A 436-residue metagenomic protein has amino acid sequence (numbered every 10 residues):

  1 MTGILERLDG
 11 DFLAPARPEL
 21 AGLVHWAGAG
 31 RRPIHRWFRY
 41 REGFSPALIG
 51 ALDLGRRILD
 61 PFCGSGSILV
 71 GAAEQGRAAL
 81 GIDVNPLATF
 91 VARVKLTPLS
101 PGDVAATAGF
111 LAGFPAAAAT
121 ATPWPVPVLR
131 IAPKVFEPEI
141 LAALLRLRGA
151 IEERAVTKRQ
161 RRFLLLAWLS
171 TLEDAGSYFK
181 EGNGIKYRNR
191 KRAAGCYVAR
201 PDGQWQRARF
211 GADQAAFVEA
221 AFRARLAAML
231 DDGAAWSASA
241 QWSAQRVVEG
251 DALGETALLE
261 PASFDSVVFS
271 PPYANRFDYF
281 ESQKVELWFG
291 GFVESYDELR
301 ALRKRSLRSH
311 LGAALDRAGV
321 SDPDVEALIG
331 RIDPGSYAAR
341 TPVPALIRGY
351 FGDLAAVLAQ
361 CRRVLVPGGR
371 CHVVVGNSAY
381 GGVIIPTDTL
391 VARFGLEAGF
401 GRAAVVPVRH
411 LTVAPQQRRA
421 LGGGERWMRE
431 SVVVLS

Functional and structural regions predicted by a protein language model:
R7-L54, Q75, L80-E326, P334 (+5 more regions): Nucleic-acid modification enzymes, centered on SAM-dependent nucleic-acid methyltransferases
R56-F62: Conserved class I S-adenosyl-L-methionine
S67-R77: Conserved SAM-binding loop of SAM-dependent methyltransferases across substrates and taxa, primarily the Class I
F163, G369-R370: Short glycine-centered segments of the SAM/dcSAM-binding site in methyltransferase folds
A338-G352, N377-P386, A420-G423: Short, contiguous acidic/charged loop-to-helix segments that flank catalytic cores in large enzymes
A355-P367: A short glycine-rich, Lys/Arg-flanked "PGG" loop and its adjoining helix->strand segment in the class I
V366, A420-S436: Core SAM-dependent methyltransferase catalytic element
